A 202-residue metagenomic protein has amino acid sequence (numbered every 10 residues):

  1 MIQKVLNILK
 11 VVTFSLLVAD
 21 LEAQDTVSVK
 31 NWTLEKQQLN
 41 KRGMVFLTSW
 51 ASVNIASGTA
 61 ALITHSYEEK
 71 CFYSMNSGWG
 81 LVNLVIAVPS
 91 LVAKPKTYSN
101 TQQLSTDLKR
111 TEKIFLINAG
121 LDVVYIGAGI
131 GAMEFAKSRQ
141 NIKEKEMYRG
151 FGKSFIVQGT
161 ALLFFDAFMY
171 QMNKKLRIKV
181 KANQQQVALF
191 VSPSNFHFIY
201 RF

Functional and structural regions predicted by a protein language model:
I2-I8, T13-S15, D20, Q24-F46 (+2 more regions): Replace "edges of transmembrane helices
F46-W50, M75-G80, A119, F155: Alpha-helical transmembrane segments of polytopic membrane proteins
A51-A61, G80-S90, Y125-A132, G159-M169: Helical transmembrane-bundle signal
T59-H65, S138: Juxtamembrane "helix-exit" motif on the non-cytosolic side of transmembrane helices
T64-C71, I142-E144: Membrane-interface helix-boundary motifs at transmembrane edges
Y67-N83: Loop-to-helix transition at the N-terminal end of transmembrane alpha-helices
